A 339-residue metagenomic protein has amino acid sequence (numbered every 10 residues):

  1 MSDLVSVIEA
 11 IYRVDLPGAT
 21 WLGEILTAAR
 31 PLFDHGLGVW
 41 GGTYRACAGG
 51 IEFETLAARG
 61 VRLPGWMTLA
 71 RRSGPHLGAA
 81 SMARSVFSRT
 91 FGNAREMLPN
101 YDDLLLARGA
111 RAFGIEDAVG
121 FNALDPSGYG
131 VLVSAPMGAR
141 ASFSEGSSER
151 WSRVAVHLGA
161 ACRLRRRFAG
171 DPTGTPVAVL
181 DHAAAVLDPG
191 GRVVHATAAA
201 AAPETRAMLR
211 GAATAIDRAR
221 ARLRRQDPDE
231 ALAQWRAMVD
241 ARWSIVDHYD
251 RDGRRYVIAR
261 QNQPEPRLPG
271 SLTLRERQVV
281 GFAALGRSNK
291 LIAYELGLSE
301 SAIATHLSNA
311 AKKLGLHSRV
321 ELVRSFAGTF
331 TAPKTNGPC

Functional and structural regions predicted by a protein language model:
S2-L164: Regulatory input/activation interfaces that engage signals or partners
W151, A155, V179-V239: PAS-family sensory domains
C162-V177: Short alpha-helical interdomain "coupling" segment at the junction between an upstream regulatory sensor module
T173-G174, Y256-R275: Regulatory hinge/linker segments at domain boundaries that couple sensory/effector modules to output domains
A221-E265: PAS-family sensory/regulatory modules and their coupling/dimerization elements
R277-G281, E321: Pre-recognition alpha-helix immediately N-terminal to the DNA-recognition helix within helix-turn-helix or winged-helix
G286-E321, S325: Recognition helix of helix-turn-helix DNA-binding domains
G328-C339: …primarily DNA-binding HTH/wHTH and HhH modules…
